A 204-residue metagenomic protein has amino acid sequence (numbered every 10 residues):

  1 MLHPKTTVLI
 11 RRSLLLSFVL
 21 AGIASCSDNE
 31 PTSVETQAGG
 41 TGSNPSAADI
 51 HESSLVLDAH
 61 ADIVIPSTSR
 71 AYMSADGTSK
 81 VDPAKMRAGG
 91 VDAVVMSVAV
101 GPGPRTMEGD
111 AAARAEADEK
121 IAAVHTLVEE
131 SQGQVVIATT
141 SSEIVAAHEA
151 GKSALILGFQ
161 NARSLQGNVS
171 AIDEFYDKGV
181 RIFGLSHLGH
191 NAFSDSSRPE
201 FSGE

Functional and structural regions predicted by a protein language model:
L2-L14: Bacterial N-terminal signal peptides that target proteins for export
L15-L20: Hydrophobic helical h-region of N-terminal Sec-dependent signal peptides in bacterial secretory/periplasmic proteins
G22-S25: C-terminal motif of bacterial Sec signal peptides marking the signal peptidase cleavage site
S27-F201: N-terminal hydrophobic targeting/anchoring segments and the immediately downstream early-domain regions of hydrolases
